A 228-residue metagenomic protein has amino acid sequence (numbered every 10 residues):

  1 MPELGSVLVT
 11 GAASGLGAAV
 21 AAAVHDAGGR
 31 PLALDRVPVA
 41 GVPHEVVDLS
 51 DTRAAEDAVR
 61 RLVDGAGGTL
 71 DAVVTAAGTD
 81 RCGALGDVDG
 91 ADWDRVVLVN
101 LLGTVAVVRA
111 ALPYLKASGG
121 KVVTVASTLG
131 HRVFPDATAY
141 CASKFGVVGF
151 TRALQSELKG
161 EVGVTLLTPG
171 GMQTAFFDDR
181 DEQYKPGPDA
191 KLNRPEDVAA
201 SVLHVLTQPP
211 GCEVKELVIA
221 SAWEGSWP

Functional and structural regions predicted by a protein language model:
A13-S14: Conserved glycine-rich cofactor-binding loop
A76-R81: Conserved NAD(P)H cofactor-binding loop of Rossmann-fold oxidoreductase domains
A84-L85, D92-D94: Substrate-binding pocket helix/loop in short-chain dehydrogenase/reductase
G86, F134-T138: Active-site loop immediately N-terminal to the catalytic Tyr-X3-Lys motif of short-chain dehydrogenase/reductase
V108, S143: Active-site helix of classical SDR
S127: Residue(s) in the substrate-gating loop at a strand-loop-helix junction that position the organic substrate next
L166-L167, P186-W227: C-terminal helical subdomain
